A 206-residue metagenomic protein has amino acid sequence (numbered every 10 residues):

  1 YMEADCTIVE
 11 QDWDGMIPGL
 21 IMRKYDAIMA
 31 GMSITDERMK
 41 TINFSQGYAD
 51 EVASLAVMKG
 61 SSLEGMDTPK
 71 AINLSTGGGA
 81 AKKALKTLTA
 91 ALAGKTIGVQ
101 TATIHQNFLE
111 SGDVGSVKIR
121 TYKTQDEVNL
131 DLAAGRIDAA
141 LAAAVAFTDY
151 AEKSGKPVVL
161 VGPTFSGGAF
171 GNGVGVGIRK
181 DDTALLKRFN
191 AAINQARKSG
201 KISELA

Functional and structural regions predicted by a protein language model:
Y1-A4, G65-K95, Q100-K123, E152-G155: Ligand-binding cleft/hinge of the Venus flytrap
Y1-M2, K59-G79, K83, T96 (+2 more regions): Extended ligand-binding regions for polar small-molecule ligands
E3-T87, T164-A169: Acidic, polar ligand-binding/catalytic clefts
V9-W13, Y48-A49, G98-A102, T121-Q125 (+3 more regions): Solvent-exposed, acidic/flexible segments
G15, G31-T41, N107-G112, D126 (+1 more regions): A ligand-binding cleft/hinge motif common to bilobed small-molecule-binding domains
I17-P18, A90, N129-L130: Alpha-helical segments flanking ligand/cofactor-binding loops in enzyme cores
L20-I21, L132-A133, F189: Hydrophobic residues within well-ordered alpha-helices
D50-V57, V145-A191: Periplasmic-binding protein-like
